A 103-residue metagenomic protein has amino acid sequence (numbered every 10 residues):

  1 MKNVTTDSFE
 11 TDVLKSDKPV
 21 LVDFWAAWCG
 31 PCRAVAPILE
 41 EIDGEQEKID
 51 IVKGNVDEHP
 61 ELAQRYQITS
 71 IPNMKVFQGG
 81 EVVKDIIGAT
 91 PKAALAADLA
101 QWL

Functional and structural regions predicted by a protein language model:
K2-P19, P60: A short beta-strand-turn-helix
T5, W25, V52: Conserved Rossmann-like nucleotide-binding pocket used by diverse enzymes that bind dinucleotide cofactors
D17-K18, F24-W28, S70: Short pre-active-site segment immediately N-terminal to redox-active cysteine/selenocysteine motifs in thiol-based
D17-P19, A34-G54: Conserved helix-turn-beta segment immediately C-terminal to the redox Cys motif in thioredoxin-like folds
F24-I38: Conserved redox-active cysteine motifs that mediate thiol-disulfide chemistry, especially di-cysteine Cys-X(1-2)-Cys
D57: Adenine-nucleotide cofactor-binding loop residues
P60, Y66-K75: Structural micro-motif
Q78-L103: Non-catalytic, surface beta->alpha helical segment in thiol-disulfide oxidoreductase systems
